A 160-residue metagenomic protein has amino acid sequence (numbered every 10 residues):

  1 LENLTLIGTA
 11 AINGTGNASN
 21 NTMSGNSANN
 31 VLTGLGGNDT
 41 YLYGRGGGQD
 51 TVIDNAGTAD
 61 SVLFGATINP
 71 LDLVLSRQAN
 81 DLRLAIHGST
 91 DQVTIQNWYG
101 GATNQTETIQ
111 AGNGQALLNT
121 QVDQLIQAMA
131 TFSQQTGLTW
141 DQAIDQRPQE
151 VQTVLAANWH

Functional and structural regions predicted by a protein language model:
A11-T15, N20-A79, A85, S89-Q105: Acidic, glycine-rich calcium-binding repeat modules characteristic of RTX/beta-roll and related beta-solenoid repeat
A85-H160: Low-complexity acidic/polar repeat-biased segments
